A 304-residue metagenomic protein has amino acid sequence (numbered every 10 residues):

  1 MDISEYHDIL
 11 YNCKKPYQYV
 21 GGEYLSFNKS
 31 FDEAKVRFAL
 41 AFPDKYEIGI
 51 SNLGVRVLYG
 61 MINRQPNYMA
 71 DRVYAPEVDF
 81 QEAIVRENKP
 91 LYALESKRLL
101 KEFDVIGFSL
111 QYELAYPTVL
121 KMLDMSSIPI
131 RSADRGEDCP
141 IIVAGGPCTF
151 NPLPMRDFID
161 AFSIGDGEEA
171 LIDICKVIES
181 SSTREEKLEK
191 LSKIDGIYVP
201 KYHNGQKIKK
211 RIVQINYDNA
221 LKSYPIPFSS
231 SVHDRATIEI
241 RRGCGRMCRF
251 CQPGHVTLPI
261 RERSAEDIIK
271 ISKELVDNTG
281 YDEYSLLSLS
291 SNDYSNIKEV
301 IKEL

Functional and structural regions predicted by a protein language model:
M1-Y17, Q65: Helix-enriched interaction subdomains in cytosolic or periplasmic regions, typified by TIR/SEFIR signaling/NADase cores
L10-A39, Y46-E47, Y198-T237: N-terminal [4Fe-4S]-dependent radical SAM core
A41-P43, V73, S109, G145 (+1 more regions): Short hydrophobic segments within beta-strands
Y46-G49, V78-Q81, L114-Y116, T149-P152 (+6 more regions): Flexible loop/turn segments at secondary-structure boundaries
I62, I106, D160, C244 (+2 more regions): Conserved, mostly hydrophobic/aromatic
N67-D79: A short beta-strand-loop structural module common to alpha/beta enzyme folds
P76-Q206: Glycine-rich beta-alpha loop elements in corrinoid/cobalamin-binding modules across cobalamin-dependent enzymes
N219-L304: Radical SAM [4Fe-4S] cluster-binding motif and immediate context
